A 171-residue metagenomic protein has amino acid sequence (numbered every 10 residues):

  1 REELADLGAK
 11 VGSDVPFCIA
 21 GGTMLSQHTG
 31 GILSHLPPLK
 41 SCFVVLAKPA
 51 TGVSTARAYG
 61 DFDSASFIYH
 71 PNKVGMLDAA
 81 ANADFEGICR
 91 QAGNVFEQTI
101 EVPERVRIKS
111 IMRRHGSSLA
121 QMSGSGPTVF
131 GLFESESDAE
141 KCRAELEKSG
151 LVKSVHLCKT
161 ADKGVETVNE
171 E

Functional and structural regions predicted by a protein language model:
R1-L25: Contiguous, small/hydrophobic- and glycine-enriched helical/loop subdomains that border and often "cap" functional
A9-K10, P16-I19, H35-K40, Q121-S123: Solvent-exposed alpha-helices and their adjacent loops that cap or buttress functional pockets in soluble metabolic
L25-L119, E134-K148, V152-E171: Conserved, helical-rich catalytic subdomain that frames metal- and/or nucleotide-binding sites in enzyme alpha/beta
F130: RNA substrate-recognition surfaces in RNA-acting enzymes
